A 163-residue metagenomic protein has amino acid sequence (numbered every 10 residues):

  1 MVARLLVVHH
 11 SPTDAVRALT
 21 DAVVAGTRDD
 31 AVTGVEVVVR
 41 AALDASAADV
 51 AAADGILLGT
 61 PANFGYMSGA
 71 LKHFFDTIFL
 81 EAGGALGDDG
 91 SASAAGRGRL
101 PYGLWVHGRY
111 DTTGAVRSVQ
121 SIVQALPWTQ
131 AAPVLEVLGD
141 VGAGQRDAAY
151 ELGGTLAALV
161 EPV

Functional and structural regions predicted by a protein language model:
V2-A31: N-terminal beta1-alpha1 ligand-phosphate binding loop
T13-D14, V106-D111, E136-G142: Short histidine/acidic/glycine/proline-rich micro-motifs that form metal- and phosphate-coordinating active-site loops
D14-A18, Y66, T113-G114, G144: Residues that form or flank phosphate/diphosphate-binding pockets in enzymes that use nucleotide phosphates
T20-G34, F79-L80, Q124-T129: Short helix-loop-beta junction
D30-S46: A short beta-strand-loop structural module common to alpha/beta enzyme folds
A42-T129: Helix-loop-strand module that forms the ligand-binding subsite of alpha/beta enzymes
T129-V163: Glycine-rich phosphate/pyrophosphate-binding loop and the adjoining helix
